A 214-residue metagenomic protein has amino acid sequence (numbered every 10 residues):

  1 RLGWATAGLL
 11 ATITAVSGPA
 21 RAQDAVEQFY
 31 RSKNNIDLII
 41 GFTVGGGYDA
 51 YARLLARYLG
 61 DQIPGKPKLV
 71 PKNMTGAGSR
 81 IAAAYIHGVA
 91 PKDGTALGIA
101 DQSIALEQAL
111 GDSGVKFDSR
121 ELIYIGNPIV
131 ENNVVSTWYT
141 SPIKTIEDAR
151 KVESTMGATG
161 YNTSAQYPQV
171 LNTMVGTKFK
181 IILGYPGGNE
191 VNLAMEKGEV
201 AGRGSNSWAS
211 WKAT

Functional and structural regions predicted by a protein language model:
R1-A7, A15: Bacterial N-terminal signal peptides that target proteins for export
G8-L10, A20: Cleavable N-terminal signal peptides
V16-A22: Sec/Tat signal peptide C-region and signal peptidase I cleavage site
S32-I36, D61-K66, Y85-A96, I104-K197: Hinge/capping helix and adjacent helix->loop/strand transition within the periplasmic-binding protein
D37-A52, G76-G78, G157-T163: Extracytoplasmic "Venus flytrap"
L193-E196, A201-T214: Pocket-lining segment of extracytoplasmic ligand-binding domains
